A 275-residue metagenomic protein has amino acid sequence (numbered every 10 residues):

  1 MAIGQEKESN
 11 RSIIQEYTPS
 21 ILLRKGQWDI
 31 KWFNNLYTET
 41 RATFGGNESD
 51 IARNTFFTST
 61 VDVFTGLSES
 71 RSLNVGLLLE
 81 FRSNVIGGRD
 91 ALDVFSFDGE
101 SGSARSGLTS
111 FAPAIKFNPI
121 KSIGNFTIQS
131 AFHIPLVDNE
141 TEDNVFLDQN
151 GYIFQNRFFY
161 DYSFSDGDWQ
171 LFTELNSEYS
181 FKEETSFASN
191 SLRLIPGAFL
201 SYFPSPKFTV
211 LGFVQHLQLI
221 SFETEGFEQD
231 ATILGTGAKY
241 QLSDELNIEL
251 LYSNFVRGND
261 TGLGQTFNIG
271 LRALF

Functional and structural regions predicted by a protein language model:
I3-S180, R193-L274: Transmembrane beta-barrel domains of Gram-negative outer membranes and organellar outer membranes
